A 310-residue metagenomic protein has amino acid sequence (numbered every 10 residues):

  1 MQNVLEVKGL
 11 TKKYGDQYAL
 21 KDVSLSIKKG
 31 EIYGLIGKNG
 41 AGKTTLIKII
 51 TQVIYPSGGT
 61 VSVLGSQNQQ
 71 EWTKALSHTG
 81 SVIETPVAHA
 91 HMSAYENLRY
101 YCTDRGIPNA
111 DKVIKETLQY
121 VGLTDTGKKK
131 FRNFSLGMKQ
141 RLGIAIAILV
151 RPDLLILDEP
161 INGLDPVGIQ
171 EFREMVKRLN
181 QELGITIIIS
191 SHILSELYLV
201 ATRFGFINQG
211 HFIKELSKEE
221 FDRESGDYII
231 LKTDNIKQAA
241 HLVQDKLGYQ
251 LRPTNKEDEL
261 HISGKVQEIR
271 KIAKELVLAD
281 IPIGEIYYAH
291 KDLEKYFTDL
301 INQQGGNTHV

Functional and structural regions predicted by a protein language model:
M1-T11, Q303-V310: ABC-family P-loop ATPase nucleotide-binding domain
L5, K12-I189, L194-N208, F212-K214: ABC transporter nucleotide-binding domains
A19, E71, E196, Q238-A239 (+2 more regions): Short phosphate-engaging motifs
Y100, E116, H241, K274 (+1 more regions): Surface-exposed charge patches
K115, F131, K256-E257, A289: Residue-level "edge-of-site" marker
R173-S263: ABC transporter nucleotide-binding domain
G264-V310: C-terminal coupling/interaction segments
